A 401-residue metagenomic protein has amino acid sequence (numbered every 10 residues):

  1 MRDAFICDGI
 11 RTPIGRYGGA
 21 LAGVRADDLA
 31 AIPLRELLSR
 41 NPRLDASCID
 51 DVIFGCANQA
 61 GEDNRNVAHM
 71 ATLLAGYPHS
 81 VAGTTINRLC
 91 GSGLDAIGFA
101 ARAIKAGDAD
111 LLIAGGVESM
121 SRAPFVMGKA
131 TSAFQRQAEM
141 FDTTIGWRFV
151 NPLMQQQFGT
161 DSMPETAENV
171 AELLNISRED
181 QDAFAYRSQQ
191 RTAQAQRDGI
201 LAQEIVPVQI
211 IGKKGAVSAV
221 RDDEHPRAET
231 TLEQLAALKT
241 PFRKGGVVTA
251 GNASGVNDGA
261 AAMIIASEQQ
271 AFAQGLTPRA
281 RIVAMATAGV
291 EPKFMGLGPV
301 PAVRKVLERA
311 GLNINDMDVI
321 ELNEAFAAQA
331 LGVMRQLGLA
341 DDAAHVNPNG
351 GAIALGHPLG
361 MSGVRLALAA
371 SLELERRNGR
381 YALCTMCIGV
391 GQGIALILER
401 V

Functional and structural regions predicted by a protein language model:
M1-A26, I145, T230-L297, P301 (+5 more regions): Condensing-enzyme catalytic core mediating Claisen C-C bond formation in acyl metabolism
M1-A71, A75, A82, T166-R178 (+5 more regions): Conserved active-site "lid/cap" helical segment
R11, G23, D27-I32, R43 (+4 more regions): N-terminal extracellular/periplasmic Venus flytrap/periplasmic-binding protein-like
V24, C56-L112, T144-W147, Q157-S162 (+3 more regions): Conserved catalytic cysteine-centered active-site region of acyl-thioester-dependent Claisen-condensing enzymes
I86-E118, A171-I200, A262-Q269, G332-R335 (+2 more regions): Active-site-proximal alpha-helical scaffold in enzymes
L111-N169: Flexible glycine-/small-residue-enriched beta->alpha junction loops that bind anionic phosphate/pyrophosphate groups
E168, E204, G212, V283-A354: Active-site pocket-lining segment
